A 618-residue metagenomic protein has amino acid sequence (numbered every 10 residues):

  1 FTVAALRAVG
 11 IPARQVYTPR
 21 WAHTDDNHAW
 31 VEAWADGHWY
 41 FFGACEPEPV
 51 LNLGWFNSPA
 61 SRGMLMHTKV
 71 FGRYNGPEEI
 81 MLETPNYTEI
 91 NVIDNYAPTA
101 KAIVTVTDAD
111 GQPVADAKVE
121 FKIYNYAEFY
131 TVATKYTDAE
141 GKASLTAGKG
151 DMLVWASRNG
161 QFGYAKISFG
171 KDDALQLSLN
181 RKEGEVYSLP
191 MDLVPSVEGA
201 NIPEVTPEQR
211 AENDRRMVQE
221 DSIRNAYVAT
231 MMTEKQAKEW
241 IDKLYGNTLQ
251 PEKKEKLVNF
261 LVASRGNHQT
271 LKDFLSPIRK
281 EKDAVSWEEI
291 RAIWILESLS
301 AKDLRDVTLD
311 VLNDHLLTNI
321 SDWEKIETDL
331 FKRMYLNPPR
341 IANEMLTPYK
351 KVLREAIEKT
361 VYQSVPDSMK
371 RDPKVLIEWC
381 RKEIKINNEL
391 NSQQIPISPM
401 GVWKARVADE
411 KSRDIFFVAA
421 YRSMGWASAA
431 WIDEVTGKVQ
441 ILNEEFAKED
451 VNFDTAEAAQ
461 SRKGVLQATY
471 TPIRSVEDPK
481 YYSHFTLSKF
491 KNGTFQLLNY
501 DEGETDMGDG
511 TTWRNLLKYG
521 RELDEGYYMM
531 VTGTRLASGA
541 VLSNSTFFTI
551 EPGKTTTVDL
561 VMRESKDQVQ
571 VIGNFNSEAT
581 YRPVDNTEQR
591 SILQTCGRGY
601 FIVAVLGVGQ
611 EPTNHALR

Functional and structural regions predicted by a protein language model:
F1, D26, Q209-E212, M217-A405: Secondary-structure boundary elements
V3-E79, E378, E389-N492, G503-W513 (+2 more regions): Hydrophobic/aromatic-rich core segments of domains that either
D36, K142-V154, R158-Q161, I167-K171 (+2 more regions): Short Pro-Gly-centered beta-turn/loop motif in secreted/extracellular proteins
V92-G111, E457-V476, M562-N574: A short, Gly/Thr-enriched small/hydrophobic beta-strand-prone motif that recurs across taxa
K101, A109-E128, K149-D151, D372 (+1 more regions): Short, ordered, surface-exposed loop/turn motifs in non-cytosolic proteins
N125-A147, N492-L517: Short, acidic Ser/Thr/Gly-rich low-complexity loop/linker segments typical of extracellular and cell-surface proteins
G160-K182, R535-R563: Structured interaction patches on ligand/partner-binding surfaces of diverse proteins
I592-L617: Short active-site neighborhood of thiol/selenol oxidoreductases, capturing the structured segment around
